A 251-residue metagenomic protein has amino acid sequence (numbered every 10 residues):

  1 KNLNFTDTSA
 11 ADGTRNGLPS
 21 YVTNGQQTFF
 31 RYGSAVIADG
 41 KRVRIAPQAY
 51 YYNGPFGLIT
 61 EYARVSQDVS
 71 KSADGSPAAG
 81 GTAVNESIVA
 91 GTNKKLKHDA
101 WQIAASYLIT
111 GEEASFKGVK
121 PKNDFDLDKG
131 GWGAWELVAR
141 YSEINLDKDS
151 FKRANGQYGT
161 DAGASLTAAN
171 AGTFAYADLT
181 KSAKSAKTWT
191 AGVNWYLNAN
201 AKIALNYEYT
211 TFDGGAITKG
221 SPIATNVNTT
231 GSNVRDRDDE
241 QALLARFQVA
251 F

Functional and structural regions predicted by a protein language model:
K1: Internal, glycine-rich beta/alpha segment that forms the wall or movable "lid" of small-molecule/cofactor binding
N4-F251: Outer-membrane beta-barrel pore domains
